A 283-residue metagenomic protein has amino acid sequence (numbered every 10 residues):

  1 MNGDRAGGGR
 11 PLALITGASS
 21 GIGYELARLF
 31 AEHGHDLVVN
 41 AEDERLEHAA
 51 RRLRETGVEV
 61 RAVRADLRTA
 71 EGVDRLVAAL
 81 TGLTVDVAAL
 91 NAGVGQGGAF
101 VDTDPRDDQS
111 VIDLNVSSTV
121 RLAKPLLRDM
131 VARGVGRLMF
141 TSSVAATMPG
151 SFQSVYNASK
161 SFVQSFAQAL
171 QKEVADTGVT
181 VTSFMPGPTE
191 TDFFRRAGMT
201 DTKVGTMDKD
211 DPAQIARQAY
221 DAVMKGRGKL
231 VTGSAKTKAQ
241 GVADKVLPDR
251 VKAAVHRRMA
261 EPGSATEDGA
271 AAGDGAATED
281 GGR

Functional and structural regions predicted by a protein language model:
S19-S20: Conserved glycine-rich cofactor-binding loop
H33-H48: Conserved glycine-rich Rossmann-like NAD(P)H-binding loop of the short-chain dehydrogenase/reductase
R54-E71: Rossmann-fold cofactor-recognition segment
A99-V101, D107-I112: Substrate-binding pocket helix/loop in short-chain dehydrogenase/reductase
A123, S159: Active-site helix of classical SDR
S143: Residue(s) in the substrate-gating loop at a strand-loop-helix junction that position the organic substrate next
S183, K203-Q240, D274: C-terminal helical subdomain
